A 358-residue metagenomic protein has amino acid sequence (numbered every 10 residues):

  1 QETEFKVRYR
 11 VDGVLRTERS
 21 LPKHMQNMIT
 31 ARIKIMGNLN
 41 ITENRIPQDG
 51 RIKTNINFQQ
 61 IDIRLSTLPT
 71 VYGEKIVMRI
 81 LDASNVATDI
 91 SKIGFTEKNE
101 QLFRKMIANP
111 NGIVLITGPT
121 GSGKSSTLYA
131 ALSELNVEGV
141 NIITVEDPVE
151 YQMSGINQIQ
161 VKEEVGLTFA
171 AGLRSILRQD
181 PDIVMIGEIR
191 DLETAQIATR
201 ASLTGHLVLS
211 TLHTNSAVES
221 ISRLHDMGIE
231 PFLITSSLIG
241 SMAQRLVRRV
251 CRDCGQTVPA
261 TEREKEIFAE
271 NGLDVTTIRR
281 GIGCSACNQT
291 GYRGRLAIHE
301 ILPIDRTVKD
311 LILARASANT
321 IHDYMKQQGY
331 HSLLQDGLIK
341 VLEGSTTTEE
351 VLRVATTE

Functional and structural regions predicted by a protein language model:
Q1-E358: Short, flexible helix-loop junctions that flank or precede catalytic/ligand sites
